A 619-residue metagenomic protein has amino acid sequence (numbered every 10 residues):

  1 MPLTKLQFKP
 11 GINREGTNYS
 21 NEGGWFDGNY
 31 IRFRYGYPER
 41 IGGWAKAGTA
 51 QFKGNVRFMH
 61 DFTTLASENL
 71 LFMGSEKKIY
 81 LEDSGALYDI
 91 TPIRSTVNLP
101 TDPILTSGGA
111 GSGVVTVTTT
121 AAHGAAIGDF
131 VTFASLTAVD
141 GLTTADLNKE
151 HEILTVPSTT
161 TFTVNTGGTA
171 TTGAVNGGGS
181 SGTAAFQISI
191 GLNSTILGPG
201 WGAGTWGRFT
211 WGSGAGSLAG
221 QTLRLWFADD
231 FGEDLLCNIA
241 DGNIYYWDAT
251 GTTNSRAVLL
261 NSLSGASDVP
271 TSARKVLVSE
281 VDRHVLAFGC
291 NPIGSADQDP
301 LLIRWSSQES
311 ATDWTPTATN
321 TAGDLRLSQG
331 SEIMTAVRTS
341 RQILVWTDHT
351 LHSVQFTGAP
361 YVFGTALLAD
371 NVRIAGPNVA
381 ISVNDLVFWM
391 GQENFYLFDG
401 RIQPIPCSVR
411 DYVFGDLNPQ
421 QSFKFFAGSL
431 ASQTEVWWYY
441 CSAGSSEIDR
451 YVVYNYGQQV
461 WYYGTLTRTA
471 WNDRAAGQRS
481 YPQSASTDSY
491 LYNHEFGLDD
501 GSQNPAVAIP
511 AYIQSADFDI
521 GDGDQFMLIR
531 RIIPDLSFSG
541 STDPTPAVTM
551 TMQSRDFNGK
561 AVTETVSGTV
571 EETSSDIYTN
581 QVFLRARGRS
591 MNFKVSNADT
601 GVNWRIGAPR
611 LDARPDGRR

Functional and structural regions predicted by a protein language model:
M1, E15, I90-R224, G251-L259 (+1 more regions): Small/polar beta-strand repeat architecture
M1-N98, N371-L386, Q392-R619: Beta-sheet repeat architectures centered on beta-propellers
G43-T63, T91-V97, F209-Q221, T253-F425: Beta-propeller and closely related beta-pinwheel folds
S67-L70, E233, R341: Structural hallmark of WD40 beta-propellers
M73, G111-T119, F162-N165, L235-C237 (+4 more regions): Generic recognition of long tandem-repeat/solenoid scaffolds
S75, S84-G85, T119-G124, N165-A174 (+5 more regions): Secondary-structure transition/turn motif
K78-E82, T195-G202, I244-D248, P292-T317 (+2 more regions): Short beta-strand segments and strand-loop junctions that repeat across beta-rich extracellular domains
E233-W247, S255: Hydrophobic or amphipathic alpha-helical targeting/insertion segments
